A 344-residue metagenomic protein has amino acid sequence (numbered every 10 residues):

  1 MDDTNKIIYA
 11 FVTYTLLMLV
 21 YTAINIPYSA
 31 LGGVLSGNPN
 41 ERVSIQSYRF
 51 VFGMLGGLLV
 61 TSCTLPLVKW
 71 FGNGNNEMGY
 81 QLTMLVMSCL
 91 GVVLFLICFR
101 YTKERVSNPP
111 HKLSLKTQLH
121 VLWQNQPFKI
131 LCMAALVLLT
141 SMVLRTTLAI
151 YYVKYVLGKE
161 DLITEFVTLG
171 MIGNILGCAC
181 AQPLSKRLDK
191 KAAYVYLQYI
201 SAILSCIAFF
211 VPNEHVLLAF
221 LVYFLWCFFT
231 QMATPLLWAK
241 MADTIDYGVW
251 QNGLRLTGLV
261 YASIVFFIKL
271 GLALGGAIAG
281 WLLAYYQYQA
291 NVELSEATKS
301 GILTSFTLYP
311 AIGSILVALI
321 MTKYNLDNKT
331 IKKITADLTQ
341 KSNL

Functional and structural regions predicted by a protein language model:
M1-L344: Membrane-embedded alpha-helical bundles of multi-pass transporters/translocases, especially carrier/permease families
